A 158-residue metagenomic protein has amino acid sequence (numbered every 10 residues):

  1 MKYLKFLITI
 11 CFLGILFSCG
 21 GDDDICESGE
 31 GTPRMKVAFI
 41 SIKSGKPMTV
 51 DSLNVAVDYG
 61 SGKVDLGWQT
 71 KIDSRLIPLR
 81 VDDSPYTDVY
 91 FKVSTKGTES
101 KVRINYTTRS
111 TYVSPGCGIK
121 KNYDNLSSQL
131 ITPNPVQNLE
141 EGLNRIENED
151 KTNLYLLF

Functional and structural regions predicted by a protein language model:
M1-K5: Positively charged n-region of N-terminal signal peptides that target proteins for export
F6-I10: Sec-dependent N-terminal signal peptides
I15-S18: C-terminal motif of bacterial Sec signal peptides marking the signal peptidase cleavage site
G20-G29, L76-F158: Extracytoplasmic cysteine-anchoring/structural motifs
S28-K36: Short coil/turn motif common to extracellular beta-sandwich-like domains
E30, M48-T49: Short glycine/proline-enriched turns and hinge-like loops at secondary-structure junctions
A38-M48: Structural motif
T49-G97: Tryptophan-paired
